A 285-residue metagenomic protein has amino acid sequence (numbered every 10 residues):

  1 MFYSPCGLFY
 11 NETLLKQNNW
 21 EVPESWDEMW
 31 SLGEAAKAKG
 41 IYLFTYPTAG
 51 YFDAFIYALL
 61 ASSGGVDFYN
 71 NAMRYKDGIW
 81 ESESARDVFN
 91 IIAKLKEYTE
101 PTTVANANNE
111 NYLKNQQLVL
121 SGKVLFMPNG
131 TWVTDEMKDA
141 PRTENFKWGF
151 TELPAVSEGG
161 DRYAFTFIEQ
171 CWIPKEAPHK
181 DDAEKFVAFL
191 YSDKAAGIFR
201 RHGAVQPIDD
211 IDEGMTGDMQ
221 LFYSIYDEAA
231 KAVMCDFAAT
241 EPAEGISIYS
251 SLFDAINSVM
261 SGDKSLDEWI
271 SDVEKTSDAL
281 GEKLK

Functional and structural regions predicted by a protein language model:
M1-V22, W30, P47-M73, F165-I173 (+2 more regions): Periplasmic solute-binding protein
L14-L15, E34-A38, L113-K123, M127 (+2 more regions): Short helices/loops that flank or line small-molecule/ion binding pockets
Q17-N18, E97-E100, D139-V205: Extracytoplasmic/periplasmic substrate-recognition and gating elements
W26-S31, A105-L120: Short helix-initiation/N-cap motifs at beta->coil->alpha
E34-A35, Y75-N106: Glycine-centered hinge/linker elements that transmit conformational signals in sensory and ligand-binding systems
T45, L125-G130, G149: Paired acidic/hydrophobic, glycine-rich loop segments that form the ligand-binding mouth/hinge of periplasmic-binding
G64-D87, D139-T143, A155-R162, E213-M215 (+3 more regions): Short, solvent-exposed loop/beta-turn-alpha elements that line the ligand-binding surface or hinge of extracytoplasmic
A204-I211, S224-E282: C-terminal capping/gating helix-and-loop segments adjacent to ligand/active sites or protein-protein/ligand interfaces
